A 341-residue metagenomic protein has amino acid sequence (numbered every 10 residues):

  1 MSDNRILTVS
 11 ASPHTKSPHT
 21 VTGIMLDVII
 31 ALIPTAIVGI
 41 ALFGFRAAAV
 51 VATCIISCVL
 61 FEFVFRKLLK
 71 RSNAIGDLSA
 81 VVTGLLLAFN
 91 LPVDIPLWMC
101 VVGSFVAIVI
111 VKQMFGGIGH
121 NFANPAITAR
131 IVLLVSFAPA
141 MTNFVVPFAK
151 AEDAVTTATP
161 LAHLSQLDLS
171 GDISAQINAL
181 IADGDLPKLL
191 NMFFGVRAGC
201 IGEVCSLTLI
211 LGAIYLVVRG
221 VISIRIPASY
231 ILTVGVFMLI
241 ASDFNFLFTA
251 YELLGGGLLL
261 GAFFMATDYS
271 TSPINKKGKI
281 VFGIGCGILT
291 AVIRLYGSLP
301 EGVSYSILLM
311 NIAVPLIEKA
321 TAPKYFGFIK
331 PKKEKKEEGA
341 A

Functional and structural regions predicted by a protein language model:
M1-I24, L295-A341: Cytosolic-side transmembrane-helix boundaries in multi-pass membrane proteins
M1-V59, R66, E337-A341: N-terminal signal-anchor module of multipass membrane proteins
D27-T35, V50-E62, S79-G84, A88 (+15 more regions): Alpha-helical transmembrane segments in multi-pass membrane proteins
G44-I56, D94-G103, M192-S206, F246-L258: Structural signature of hydrophobic alpha-helical transmembrane segments
L60-R71, I108-G119, L211-R219, F264-S272: C-terminal ends of transmembrane helices
V81-A151: A generic, well-ordered mixed alpha/beta core segment in the N-terminal half of proteins
H120, P125-I210: Long hydrophobic alpha-helical segments that form multi-pass transmembrane helix bundles in integral membrane proteins
F122, A126, P227, A250-L258 (+2 more regions): Loop-to-transmembrane alpha-helix initiation sites
